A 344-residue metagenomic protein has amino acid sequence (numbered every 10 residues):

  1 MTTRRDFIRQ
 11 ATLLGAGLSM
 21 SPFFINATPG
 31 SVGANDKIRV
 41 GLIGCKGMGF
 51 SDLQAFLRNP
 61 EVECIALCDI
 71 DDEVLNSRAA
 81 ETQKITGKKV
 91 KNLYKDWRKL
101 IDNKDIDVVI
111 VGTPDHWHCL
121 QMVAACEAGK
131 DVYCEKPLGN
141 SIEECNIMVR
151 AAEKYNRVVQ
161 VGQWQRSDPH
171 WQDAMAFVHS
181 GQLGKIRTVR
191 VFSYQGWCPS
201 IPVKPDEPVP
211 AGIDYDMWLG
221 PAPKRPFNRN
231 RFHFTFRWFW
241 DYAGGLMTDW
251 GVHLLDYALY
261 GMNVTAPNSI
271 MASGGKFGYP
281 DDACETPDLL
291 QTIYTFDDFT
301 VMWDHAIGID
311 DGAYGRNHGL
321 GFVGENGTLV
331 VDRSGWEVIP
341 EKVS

Functional and structural regions predicted by a protein language model:
M1-C134, E143-V158: N-terminal glycine-/serine-/threonine-rich beta1-alpha1-beta2 phosphate-ribose binding loop of Rossmann-like
V40-I43, C64-C68, I110-G112, Y133-C134 (+8 more regions): Structural recognition of the beta-strand scaffold that forms the well-ordered cores of secreted hydrolase catalytic
F50, C119, V123, N146 (+3 more regions): A structural signal for well-ordered alpha-helical segments within the folded catalytic domains of diverse enzymes
D71-V74, Y94, P114-H118, L138-N140 (+3 more regions): Short, solvent-exposed turn/loop segments enriched in Gly/Ser/Thr/Pro and often Arg
K88, A125, A151-R157, S180-G184 (+2 more regions): Secondary-structure transition/capping motifs at alpha-helix termini and the adjoining loop/turn into the next element
D131-Y133, G139-G212: A contiguous active-site-proximal alpha/beta segment in oxidoreductase catalytic domains
D173, K185, R190-F192, G196-W238 (+1 more regions): Contiguous beta-strand/loop segments that form the cofactor/metal-binding neighborhood of enzyme cores
